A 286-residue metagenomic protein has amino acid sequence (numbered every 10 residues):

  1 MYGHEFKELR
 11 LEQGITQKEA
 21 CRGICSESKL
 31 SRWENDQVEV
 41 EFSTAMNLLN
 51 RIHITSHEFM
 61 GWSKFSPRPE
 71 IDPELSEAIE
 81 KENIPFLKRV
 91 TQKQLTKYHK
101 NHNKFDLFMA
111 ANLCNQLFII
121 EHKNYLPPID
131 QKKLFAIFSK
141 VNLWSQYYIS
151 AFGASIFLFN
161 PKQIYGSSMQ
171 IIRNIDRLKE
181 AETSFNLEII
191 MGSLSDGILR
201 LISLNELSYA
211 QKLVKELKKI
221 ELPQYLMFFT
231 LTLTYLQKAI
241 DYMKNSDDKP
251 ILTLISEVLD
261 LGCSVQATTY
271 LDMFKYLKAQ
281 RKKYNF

Functional and structural regions predicted by a protein language model:
M1-E12: A short, Lys/Arg-rich alpha-helix, primarily the initiator
E5, P73, M109-L117, S150-A154 (+4 more regions): "A position-specific structural signal for the A-helix of alpha-solenoid helical repeats
G14-S31: Short alpha-helical DNA-recognition segment
S43-E58: DNA major-groove recognition helix of helix-turn-helix/homeodomain DNA-binding modules
T55-I129: Charged, helix-prone or intrinsically disordered regulatory segments positioned adjacent to compact structured domains
K64-D72, N101-A110, W144-A151, A181-G192 (+2 more regions): Alpha-solenoid helical repeat architecture
Q92-H99, K133-S139, I172-E180, K212-P223 (+1 more regions): Amphipathic alpha-helical segments of tetratricopeptide repeats
T96-S203: Mid-protein regulatory/catalytic core that forms ligand/cofactor-binding pockets and protein-protein interaction
